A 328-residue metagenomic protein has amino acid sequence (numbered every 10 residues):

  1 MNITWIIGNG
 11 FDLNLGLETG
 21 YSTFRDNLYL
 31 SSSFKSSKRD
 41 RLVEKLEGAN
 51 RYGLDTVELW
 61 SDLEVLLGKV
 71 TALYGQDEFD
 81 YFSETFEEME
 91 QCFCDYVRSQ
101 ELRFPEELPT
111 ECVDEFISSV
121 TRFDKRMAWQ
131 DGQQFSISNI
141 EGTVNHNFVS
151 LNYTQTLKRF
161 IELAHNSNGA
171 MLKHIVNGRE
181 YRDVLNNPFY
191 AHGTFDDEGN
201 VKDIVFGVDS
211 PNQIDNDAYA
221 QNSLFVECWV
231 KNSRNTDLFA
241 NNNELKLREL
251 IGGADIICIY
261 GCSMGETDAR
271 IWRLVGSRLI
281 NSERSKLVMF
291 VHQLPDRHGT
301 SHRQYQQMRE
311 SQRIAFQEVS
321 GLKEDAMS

Functional and structural regions predicted by a protein language model:
M1-L15, N27, N241, L245-S328: SIR2/sirtuin-family catalytic core signature
L15-G16, K158: Short N-terminal helix/helix-N-cap motif within the alpha/beta-hydrolase-1
E18-T19, I161-E162, W272: Short coil/turn segments at secondary-structure boundaries
G20-N27, H165-S167, S277: Amphipathic alpha-helical scaffolding segments
Y21-V43: Short catalytic helix/loop segments, enriched in acidic residues and glycine and frequently bearing histidine
K35-K231: Extended, H/D-rich, highly charged conserved domains that either
W129-G132, D237-N241: Short gly/ser/thr-rich secondary-structure transition/capping motifs
D217-A240, G253-E266: Acidic/glycine-enriched edge-of-secondary-structure segments
